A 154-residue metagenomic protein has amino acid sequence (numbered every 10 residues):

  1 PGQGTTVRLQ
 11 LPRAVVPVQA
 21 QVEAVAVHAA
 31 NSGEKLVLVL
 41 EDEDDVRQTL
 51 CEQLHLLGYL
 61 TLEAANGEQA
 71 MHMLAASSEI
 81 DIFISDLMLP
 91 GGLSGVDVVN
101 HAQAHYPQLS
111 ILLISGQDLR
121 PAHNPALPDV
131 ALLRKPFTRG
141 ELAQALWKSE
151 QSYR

Functional and structural regions predicted by a protein language model:
P1-V37, D44, E68, S110 (+2 more regions): C-terminal end segment of the histidine kinase catalytic
T6, C51, F137-E150: C-terminal output helix
E41-D42, K135: Acidic di-acidic motifs
Q48-L56: Charged docking surfaces used in two-component/phosphorelay signaling
E63-I82, P90, A122: Acidic, metal-coordinating helix/loop segments flanking the phosphotransfer/catalytic sites of two-component signaling
E68, H72, V96-Q108: Short amphipathic alpha-helix used as the core "switch/output" element in two-component signaling
D86-N100: Conserved phosphotransfer microenvironments
L112-I114: Hydrophobic/aromatic residues positioned on beta-strands within the core alpha/beta folds
